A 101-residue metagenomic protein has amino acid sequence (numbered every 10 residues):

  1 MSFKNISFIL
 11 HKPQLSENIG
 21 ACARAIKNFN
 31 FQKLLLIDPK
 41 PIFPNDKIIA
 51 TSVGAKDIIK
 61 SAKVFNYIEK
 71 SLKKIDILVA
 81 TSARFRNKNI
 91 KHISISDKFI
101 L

Functional and structural regions predicted by a protein language model:
M1-L101: Post-transcriptional modification and biogenesis factors for structured RNAs of the translation apparatus
